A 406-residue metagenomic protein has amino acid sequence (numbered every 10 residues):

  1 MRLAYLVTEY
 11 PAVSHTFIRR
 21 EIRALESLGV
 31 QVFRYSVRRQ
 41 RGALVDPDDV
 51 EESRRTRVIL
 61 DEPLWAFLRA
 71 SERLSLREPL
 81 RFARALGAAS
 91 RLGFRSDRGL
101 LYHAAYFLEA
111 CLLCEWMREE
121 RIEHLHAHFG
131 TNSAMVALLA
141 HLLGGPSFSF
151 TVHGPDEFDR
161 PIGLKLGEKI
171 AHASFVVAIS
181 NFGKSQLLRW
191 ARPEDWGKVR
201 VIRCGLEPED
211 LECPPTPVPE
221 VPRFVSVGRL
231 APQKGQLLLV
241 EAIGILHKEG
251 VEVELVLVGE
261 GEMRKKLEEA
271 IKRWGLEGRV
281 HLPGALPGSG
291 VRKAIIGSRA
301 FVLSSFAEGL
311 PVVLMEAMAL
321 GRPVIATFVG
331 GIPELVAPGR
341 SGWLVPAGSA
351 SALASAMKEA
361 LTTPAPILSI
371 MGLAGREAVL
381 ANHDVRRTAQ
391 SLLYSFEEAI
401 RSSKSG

Functional and structural regions predicted by a protein language model:
I170, A285-L286, K293-S298: Short alpha-helical donor nucleotide-sugar binding micro-motif in glycosyltransferases
F182, G205: Carbohydrate-associated surface elements
P215-I243, V256: Conserved donor-binding/catalytic core segment of Leloir-type glycosyltransferases
K266-L286: Nucleotide-activated donor-binding/catalytic signature segment of Leloir-type glycosyltransferases, i.e., the conserved
F306: Aromatic "clamp/platform" in nucleotide-sugar-dependent glycosyltransferases that forms part of the donor/acceptor
P323-A326, V336: Short hydrophobic beta-strand element within catalytic cores of glycosyltransferases and related nucleotide-activated
P338-G339, W343-A350, A360-A365: Conserved acidic donor-binding segment of nucleotide-sugar-dependent glycosyltransferases
E359, P366-N382, T388-L393: A short, well-ordered alpha-helix in the C-terminal region of glycosyltransferases
